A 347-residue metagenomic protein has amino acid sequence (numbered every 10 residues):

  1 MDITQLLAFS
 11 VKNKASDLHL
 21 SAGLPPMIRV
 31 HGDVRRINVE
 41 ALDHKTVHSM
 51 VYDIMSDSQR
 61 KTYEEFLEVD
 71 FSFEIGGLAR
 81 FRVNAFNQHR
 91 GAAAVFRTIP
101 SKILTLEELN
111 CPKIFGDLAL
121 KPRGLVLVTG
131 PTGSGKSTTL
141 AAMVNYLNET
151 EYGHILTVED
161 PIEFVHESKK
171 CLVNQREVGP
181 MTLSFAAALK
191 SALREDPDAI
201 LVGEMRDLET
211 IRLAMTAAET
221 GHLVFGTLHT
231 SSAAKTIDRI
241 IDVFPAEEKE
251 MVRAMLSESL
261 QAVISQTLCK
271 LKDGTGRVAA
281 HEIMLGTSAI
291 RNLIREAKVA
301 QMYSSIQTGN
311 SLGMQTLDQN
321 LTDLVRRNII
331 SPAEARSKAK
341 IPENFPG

Functional and structural regions predicted by a protein language model:
M1-G347: Short, flexible helix-loop junctions that flank or precede catalytic/ligand sites
